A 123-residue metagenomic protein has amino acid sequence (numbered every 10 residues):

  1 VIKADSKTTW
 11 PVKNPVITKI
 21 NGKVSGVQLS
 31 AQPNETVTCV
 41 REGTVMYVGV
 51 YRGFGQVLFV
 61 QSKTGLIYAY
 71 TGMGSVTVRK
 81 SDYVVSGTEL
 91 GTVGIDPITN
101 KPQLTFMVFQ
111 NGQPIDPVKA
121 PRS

Functional and structural regions predicted by a protein language model:
V1-G55: Surface-exposed, glycine-biased beta-strand/turn segments
I17, T44-M46, G74, G91-G94: Conserved positions in beta-strands of structured domains
I17-N21, Q56-A69: Short, basic/aromatic beta-hairpin or loop at an interaction surface
A31, S62, V108: Flexible glycine-/small-residue-rich
P33, K63-G65, K101: Periplasm/extracytoplasmic soluble domains of Gram-negative envelope assemblies and related organellar analogs
V48, K63-G87, R122: Short histidine-centered loop motifs in beta-beta connectors
R52-F59, P102-L104: Short aromatic-glycine-enriched beta-strand elements
D82-S123: Conserved, short, structured surface segments that act as functional micro-motifs
